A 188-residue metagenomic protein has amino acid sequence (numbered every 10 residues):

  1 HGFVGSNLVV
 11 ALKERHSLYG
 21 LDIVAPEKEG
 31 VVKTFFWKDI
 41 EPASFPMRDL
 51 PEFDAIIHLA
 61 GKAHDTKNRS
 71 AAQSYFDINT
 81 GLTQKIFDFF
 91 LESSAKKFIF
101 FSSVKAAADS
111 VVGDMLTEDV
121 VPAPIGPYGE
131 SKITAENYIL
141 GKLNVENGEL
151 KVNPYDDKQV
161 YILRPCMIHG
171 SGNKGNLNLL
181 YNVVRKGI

Functional and structural regions predicted by a protein language model:
H1-R15: N-terminal Rossmann NAD(P)H-binding glycine-rich loop of SDR-like oxidoreductase domains
K28-A43: Rossmann-fold cofactor-recognition segment
D39-T80, K85, F89-E92, A106-A107: NAD(P)H-binding glycine-rich loop region in Rossmannoid oxidoreductase-like domains and their noncatalytic homologs
A63-T66, V104-A108, P122, C166-H169: Active-site segment of SDR-like NAD(P)-dependent oxidoreductases
K85-P127, N147: Conserved Rossmann-fold NAD(P)-dependent oxidoreductase catalytic core, especially the SDR/UDP-sugar
S131: Active-site helix of classical SDR
L143-E146, K151-I188: NAD(P)-dependent short-chain dehydrogenase/reductase
